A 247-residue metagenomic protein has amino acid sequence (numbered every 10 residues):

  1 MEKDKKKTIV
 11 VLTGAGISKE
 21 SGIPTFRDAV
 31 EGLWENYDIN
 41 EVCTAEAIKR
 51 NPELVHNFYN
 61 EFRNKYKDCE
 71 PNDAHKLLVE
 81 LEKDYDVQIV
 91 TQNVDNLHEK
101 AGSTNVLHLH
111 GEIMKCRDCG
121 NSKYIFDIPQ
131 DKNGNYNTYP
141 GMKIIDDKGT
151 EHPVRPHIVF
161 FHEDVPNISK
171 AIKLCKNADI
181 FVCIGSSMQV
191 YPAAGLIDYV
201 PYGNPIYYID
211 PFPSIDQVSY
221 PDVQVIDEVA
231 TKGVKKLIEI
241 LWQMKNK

Functional and structural regions predicted by a protein language model:
M1-K247: Conserved catalytic core of sirtuin-type NAD+-dependent deacylases
